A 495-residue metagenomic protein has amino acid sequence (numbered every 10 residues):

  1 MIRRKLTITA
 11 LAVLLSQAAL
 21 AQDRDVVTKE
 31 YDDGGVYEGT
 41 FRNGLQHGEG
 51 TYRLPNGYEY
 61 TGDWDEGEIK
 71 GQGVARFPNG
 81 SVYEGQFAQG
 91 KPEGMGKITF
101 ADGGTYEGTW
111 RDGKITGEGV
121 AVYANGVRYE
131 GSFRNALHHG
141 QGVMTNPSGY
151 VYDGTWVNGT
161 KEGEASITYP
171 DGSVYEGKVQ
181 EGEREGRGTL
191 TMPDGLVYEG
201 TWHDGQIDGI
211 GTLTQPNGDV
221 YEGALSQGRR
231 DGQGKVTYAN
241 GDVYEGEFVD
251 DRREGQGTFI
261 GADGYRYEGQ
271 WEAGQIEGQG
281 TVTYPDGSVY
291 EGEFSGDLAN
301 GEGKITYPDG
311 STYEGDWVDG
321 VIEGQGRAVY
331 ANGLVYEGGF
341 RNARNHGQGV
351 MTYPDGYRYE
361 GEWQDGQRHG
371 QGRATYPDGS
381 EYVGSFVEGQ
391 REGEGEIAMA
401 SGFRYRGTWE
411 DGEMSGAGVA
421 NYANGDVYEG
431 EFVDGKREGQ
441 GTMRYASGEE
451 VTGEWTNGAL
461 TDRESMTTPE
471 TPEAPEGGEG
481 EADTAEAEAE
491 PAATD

Functional and structural regions predicted by a protein language model:
M1-I8: Bacterial N-terminal signal peptides that target proteins for export
T9-Q17: Bacterial N-terminal signal peptides
A21-E59: N-terminal segments that cap or nucleate solenoid repeat domains
V27, V433-P472: Leucine-rich solenoid repeat scaffolds
V36-H47, E59-K70, V82-E93, T105-I115 (+15 more regions): Conserved anchor residues at repeat-unit boundaries in beta-strand-based tandem repeats, strongest for the MORN repeat
T51, V74, K97, V120 (+14 more regions): Extracellular beta-strand solenoid repeats
R463-D495: Compositionally biased, proline/threonine/alanine/serine-rich low-complexity intrinsically disordered stretches
